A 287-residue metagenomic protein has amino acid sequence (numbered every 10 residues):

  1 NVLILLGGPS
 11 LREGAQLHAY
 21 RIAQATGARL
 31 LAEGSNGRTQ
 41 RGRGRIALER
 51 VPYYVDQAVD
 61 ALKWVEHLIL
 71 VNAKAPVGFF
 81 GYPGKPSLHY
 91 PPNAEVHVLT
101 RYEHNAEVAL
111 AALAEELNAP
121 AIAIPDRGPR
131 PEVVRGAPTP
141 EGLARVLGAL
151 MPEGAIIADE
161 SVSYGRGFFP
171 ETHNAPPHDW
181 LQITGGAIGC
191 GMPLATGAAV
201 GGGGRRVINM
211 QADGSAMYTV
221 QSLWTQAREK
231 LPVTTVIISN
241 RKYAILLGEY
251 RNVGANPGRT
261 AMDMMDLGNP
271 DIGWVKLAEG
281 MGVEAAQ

Functional and structural regions predicted by a protein language model:
N1-G44, N118-I188, V220, G282-E284: Cofactor-pocket helix-loop regions in the catalytic cores of large enzyme subunits
I4, R50-A58, E115-D126, G202-V207 (+1 more regions): A polyampholytic, Gly/Pro-enriched intrinsically disordered region
G8-L99, A175-G204, M217-Q221, N252: Glycine-rich, anion-gripping cofactor-binding loops and their flanking helix/strand elements in enzyme active sites
G14-I22, T26, R50, Y54-W64 (+12 more regions): General structural feature for long, well-ordered alpha-helical segments within catalytic domains of soluble enzymes
A25, G167, E171-Q287: Thiamine diphosphate
H67, I156, R206-I208: Structural motif
N72, P76-R166, T260, K276-L277: Phosphate/pyrophosphate-binding active-site segments
